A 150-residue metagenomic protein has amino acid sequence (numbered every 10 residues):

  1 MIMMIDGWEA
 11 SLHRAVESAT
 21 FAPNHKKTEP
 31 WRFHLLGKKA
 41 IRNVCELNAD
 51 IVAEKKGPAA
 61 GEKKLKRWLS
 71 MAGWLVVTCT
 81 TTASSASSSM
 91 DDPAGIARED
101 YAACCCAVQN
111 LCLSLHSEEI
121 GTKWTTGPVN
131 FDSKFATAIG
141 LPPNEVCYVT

Functional and structural regions predicted by a protein language model:
M1-H13, C147-T150: Specificity-determining recognition surfaces
L12-T20: A structural motif
A19, T81, D92-T137: Small-aliphatic-rich amphipathic alpha-helix that forms the alpha element of a beta-alpha
A22-K26: Structural recognition of short helix-loop-helix hairpins that underlie histone-fold modules
K27-C104: Glycine/small-residue-rich phosphate/adenosyl-binding loop
L65-R67, I139-T150: A glycine-rich helix N-cap at a beta->alpha junction
M71-G73, Q109, E118, C147-V149: Generic beta-strand structural signal
